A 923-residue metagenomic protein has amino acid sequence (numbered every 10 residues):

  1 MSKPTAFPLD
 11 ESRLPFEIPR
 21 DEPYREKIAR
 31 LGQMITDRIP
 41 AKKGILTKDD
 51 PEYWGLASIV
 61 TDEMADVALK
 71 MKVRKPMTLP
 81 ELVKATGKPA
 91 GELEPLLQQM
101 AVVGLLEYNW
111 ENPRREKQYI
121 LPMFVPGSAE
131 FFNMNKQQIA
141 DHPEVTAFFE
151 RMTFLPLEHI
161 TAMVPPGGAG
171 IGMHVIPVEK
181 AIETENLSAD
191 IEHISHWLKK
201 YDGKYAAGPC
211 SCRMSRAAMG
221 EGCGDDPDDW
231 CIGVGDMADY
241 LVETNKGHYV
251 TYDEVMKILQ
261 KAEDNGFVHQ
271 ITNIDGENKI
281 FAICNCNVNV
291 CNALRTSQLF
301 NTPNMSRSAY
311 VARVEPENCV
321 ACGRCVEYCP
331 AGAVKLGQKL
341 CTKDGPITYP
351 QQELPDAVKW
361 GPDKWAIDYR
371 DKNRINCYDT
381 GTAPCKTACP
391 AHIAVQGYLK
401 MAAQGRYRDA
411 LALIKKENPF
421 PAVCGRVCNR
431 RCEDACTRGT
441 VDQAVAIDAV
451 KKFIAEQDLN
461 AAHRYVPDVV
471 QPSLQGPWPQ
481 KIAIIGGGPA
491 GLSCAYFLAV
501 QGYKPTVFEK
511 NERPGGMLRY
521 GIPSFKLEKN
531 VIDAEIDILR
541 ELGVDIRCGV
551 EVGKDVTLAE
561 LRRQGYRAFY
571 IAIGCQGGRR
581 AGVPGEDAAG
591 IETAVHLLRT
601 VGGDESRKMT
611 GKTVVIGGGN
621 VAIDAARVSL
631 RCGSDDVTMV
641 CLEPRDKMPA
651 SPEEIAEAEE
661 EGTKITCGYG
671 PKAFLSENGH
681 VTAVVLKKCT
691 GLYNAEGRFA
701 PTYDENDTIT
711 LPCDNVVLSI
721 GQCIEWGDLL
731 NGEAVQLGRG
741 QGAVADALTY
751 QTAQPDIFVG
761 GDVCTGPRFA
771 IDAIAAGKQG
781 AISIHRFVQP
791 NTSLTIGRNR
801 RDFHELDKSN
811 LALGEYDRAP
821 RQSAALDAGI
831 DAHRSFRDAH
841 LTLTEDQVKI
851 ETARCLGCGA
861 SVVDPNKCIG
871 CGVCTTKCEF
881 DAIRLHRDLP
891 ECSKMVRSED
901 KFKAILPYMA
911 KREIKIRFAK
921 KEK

Functional and structural regions predicted by a protein language model:
S58, K88, Y119, Q270-I283 (+14 more regions): Ferredoxin-like iron-sulfur electron-transfer modules
A101-N112, V334-K335, I883: A short, conserved structural fragment
R115-F154: Short, amphipathic alpha-helical interaction segments positioned at domain boundaries
A331-P384, L399, V445-I447, K451-K481 (+10 more regions): Flanking helices and flexible, charged tails adjoining ferredoxin-like Fe-S electron-transfer domains in multi-subunit
I393-Q396, A402-A403, A444-D448, I484-V552 (+4 more regions): Beta1-alpha1 glycine-rich phosphate/pyrophosphate-binding loop at the start of Rossmann-like nucleotide-binding domains
I454-Q475, A534-K554, G578-C632, L737-A753: Glycine-rich dinucleotide-binding loop and its adjacent helix/turn
D587-T610, N694-P767: FAD-site-proximal beta/loop scaffold in flavoenzymes
V763-V788: A conserved FAD-binding loop/helix module that cradles the flavin
